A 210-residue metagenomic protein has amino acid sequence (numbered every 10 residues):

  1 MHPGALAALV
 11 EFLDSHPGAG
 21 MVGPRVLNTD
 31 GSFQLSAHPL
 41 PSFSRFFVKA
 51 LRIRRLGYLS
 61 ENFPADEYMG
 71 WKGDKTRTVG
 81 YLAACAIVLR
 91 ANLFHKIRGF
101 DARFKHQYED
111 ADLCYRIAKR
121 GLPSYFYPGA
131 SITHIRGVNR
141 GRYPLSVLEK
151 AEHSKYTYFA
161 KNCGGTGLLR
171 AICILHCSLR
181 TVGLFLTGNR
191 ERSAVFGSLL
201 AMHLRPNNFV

Functional and structural regions predicted by a protein language model:
M1-F43: Conserved donor NDP-sugar-binding/catalytic core segment of glycosyltransferases
G4, S36, A50, K96-I97 (+4 more regions): Residues that scaffold the ATP/ADP-binding catalytic core of kinase and kinase-like folds
P41-G80: Short, flexible, basic/aromatic active-site loop/helix in glycosyltransferases
R52-E61, F94, V147, V210: Membrane-interface segments of envelope glycosyltransferases acting on lipid-linked substrates or membrane lipids
K72-K75, G80-G99, R103-S131: A short, conserved alpha-helix in the catalytic core of glycosyltransferases
Y115, K119-A194: Active-site-adjacent helix/loop segment of glycosyltransferases that harbors family-specific signature motifs
R192-V210: Membrane-interface aromatic/basic loop that binds lipid-linked glycans or pyrophosphate carriers, typified by
